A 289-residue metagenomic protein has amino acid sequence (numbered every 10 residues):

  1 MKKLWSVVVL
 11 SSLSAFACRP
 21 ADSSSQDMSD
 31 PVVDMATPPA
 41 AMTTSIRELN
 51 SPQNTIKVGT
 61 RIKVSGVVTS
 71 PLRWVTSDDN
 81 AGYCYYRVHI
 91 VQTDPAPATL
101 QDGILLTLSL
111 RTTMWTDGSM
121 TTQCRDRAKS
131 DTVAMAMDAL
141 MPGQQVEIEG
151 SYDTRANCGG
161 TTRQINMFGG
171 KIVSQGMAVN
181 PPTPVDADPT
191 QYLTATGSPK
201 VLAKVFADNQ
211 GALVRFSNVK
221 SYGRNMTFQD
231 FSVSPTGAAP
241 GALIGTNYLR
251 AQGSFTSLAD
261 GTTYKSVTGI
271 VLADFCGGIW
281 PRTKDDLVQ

Functional and structural regions predicted by a protein language model:
M1-V8: Bacterial N-terminal signal peptides that target proteins for export
S14-A17: C-terminal motif of bacterial Sec signal peptides marking the signal peptidase cleavage site
R19-Q289: OB-fold nucleic-acid-binding modules
